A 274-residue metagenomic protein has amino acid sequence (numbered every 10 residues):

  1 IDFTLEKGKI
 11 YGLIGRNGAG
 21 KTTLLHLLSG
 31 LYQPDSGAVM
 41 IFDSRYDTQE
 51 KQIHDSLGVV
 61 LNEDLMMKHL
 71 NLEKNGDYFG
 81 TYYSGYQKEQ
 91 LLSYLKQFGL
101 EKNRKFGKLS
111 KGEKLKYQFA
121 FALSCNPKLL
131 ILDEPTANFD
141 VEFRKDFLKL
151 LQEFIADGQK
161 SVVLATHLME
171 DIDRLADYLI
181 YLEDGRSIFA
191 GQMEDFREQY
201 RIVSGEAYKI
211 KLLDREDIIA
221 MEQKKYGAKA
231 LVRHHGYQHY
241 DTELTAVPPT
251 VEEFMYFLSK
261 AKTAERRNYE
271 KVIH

Functional and structural regions predicted by a protein language model:
I14-R16: The feature captures the beta-strand-to-loop junction immediately N-terminal to the Walker
A19, V141-F143: Helix N-cap at the start of a conserved alpha-helix in ABC-type nucleotide-binding domains
S29: Helix-to-loop junction immediately C-terminal to a conserved catalytic motif
G37-R45, Q52-I53: Conserved ABC transporter NBD signature motif
L61-Y117: ABC-family P-loop ATPase nucleotide-binding domains
L130-E134, F139: Catalytic Walker B motif of ABC-type/P-loop ATPase nucleotide-binding domains
L148-V232: ABC transporter nucleotide-binding domain
